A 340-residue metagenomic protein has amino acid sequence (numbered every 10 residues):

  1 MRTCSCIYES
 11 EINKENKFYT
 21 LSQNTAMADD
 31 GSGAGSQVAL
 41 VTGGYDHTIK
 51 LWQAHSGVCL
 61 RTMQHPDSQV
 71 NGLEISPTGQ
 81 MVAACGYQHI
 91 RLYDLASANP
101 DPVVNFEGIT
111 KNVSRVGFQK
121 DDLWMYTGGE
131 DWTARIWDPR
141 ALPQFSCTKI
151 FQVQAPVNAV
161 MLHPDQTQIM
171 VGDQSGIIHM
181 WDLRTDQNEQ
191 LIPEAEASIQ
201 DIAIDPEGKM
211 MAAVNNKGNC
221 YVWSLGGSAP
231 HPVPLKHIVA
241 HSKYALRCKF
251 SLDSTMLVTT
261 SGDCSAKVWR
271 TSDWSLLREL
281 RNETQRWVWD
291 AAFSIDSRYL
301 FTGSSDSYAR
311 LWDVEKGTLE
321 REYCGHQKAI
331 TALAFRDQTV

Functional and structural regions predicted by a protein language model:
A28-Q37, L73-G79, G117-D122, M161-Q166 (+4 more regions): Loop/turn segments within WD40 beta-propeller blades
G43-D46, A84-Y87, G128-D131, G172-S175 (+3 more regions): Conserved strand-to-loop turn within each blade of WD40 beta-propeller repeats
I49-W52, I90-D94, A134-P139, I178-D182 (+3 more regions): WD40-repeat beta-propellers
V58-M63, D101-F106, P143-I150, Q187-I192 (+3 more regions): A short beta-strand motif characteristic of beta-propeller blades
Q64-V70, F106-V113, F151-V157, P193-I199 (+3 more regions): WD40/WD-repeat beta-propeller blade N-cap
R135-I136, R140-G226: Solenoidal tandem-repeat scaffolds enriched in leucines and small polar residues
